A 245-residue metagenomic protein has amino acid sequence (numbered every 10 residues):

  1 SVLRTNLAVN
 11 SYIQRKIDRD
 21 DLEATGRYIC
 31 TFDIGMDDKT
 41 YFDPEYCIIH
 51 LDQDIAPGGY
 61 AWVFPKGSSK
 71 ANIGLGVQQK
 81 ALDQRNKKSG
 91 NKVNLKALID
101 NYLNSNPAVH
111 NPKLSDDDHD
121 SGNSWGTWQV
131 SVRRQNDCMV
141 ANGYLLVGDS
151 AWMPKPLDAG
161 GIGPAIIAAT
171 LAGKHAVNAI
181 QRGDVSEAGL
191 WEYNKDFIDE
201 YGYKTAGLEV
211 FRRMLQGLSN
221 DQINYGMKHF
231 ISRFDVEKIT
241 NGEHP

Functional and structural regions predicted by a protein language model:
S1-K113, W152: Predominantly flavin-linked oxidoreductase catalytic cores and closely associated redox partners
T31-I34, N94, S186, S219 (+1 more regions): Helix N-terminus capping/helix-initiation residues
P44-I48, H110, G122-S124, Q129 (+2 more regions): A general structural signal for short secondary-structure boundary/capping elements
P57, A61, Q79-D83, K87-A172 (+1 more regions): FAD/FMN-dependent oxidoreductases across multiple families
S69-A71, Q78-K80, G202-A206, S232-P245: C-terminal segments that line or cap access tunnels to active or ligand-binding sites in enzymes and enzyme-associated
L171-Q222: Active-site-proximal substrate-binding core of FAD-dependent oxidoreductases
R213-P245: C-terminal auxiliary extensions adjacent to catalytic cores
